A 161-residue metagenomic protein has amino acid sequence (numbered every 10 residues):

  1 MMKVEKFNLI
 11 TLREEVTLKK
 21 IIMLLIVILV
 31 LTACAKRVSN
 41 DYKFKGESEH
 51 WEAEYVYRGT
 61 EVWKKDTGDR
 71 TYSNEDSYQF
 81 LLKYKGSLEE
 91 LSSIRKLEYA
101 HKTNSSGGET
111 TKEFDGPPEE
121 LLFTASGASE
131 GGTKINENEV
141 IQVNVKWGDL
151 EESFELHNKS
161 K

Functional and structural regions predicted by a protein language model:
M2-K3, R13-I21: Positively charged n-region of N-terminal signal peptides that target proteins for export
V30-A33: C-terminal motif of bacterial Sec signal peptides marking the signal peptidase cleavage site
A35-R37: Bacterial signal peptide processing site
K43-E61: Post-signal peptide N-terminal segment of mature Sec-exported envelope proteins
H50, S105-G107, W147-E151: Glycine-centered tight beta-turn/hairpin loop motif at sheet-sheet or coil-to-beta transitions
R58-T133: Mature extracytoplasmic domains of secretory-pathway proteins
G131-H157: Short, exposed beta-strand-loop hairpins at the edges of beta-sheets in extracellular/periplasmic proteins
